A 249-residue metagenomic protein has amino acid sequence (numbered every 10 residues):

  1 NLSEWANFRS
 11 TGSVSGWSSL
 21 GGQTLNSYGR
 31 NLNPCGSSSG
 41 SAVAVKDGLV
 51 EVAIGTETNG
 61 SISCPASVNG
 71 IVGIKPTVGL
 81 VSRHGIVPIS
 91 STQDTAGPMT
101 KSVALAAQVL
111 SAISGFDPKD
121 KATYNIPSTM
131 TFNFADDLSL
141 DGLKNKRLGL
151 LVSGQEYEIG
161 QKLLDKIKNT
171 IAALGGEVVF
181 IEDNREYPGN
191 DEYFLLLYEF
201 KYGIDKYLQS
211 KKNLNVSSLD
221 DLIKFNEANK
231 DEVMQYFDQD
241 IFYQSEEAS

Functional and structural regions predicted by a protein language model:
N1-A96, K121-Y124, L151-S153: Short glycine/serine-rich loop/turn segments
T11, S15-S18, G22, N190-G203: Charged, often glycine-rich, active-site loop that binds/positions anionic groups
A42-K46, K75, A104-S111, K168 (+1 more regions): Predominant activation on well-ordered alpha-helical scaffold segments within soluble catalytic domains
L49-V52, S102, K146, G175: Loop/turn elements at helix/coil->beta-strand transitions in domains of secreted/extracellular proteins
K75-D165, A228: A short helix-breaking turn/cap at a secondary-structure junction
A122-S128, I181-F194, Q239-A248: Flexible, acidic loop-helix segments that line cofactor/substrate-binding pockets
N133-A135, I159-D183, G203-N226: Acyltransferase
G142-L151, L197-S249: Short helix-loop capping/hinge segments that flank enzyme active sites or metal/cofactor-binding pockets
